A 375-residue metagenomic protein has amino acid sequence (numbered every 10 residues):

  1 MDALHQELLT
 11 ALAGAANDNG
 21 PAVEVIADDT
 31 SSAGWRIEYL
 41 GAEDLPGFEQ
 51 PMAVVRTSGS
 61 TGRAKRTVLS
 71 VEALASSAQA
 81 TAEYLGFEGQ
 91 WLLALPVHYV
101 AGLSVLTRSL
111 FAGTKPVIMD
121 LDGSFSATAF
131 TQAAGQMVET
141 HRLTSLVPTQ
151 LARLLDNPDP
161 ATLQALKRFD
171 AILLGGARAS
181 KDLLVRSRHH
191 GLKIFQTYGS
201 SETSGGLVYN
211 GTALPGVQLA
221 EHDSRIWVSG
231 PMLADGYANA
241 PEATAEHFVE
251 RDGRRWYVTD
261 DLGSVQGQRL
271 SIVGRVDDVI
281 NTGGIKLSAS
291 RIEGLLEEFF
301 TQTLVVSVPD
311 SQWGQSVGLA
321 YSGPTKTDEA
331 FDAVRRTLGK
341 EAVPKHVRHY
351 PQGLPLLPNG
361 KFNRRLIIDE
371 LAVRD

Functional and structural regions predicted by a protein language model:
D2-N19, T81-A82, V100-A112: Hydrophobic alpha-helical segments in the ANL/AMP-binding
H5-Q6, L40-R56, F87-Q90: Conserved pre-ATP/AMP-binding loop-to-beta segment of ANL
V23, L69-S76, Q90-R153, F195: AMP-binding/adenylate-forming
P51-Q79, G86: Conserved AMP-binding A3 loop
D156-N210: Gly/Ser/Thr-rich phosphate-binding loop
A213, H222-V249, R275, I285-L287: Conserved ATP/PPi-binding loop(s) of AMP-dependent carboxylate-activating enzymes
G230, R255, D260-A342, G353: AMP-binding/adenylate-forming catalytic core of the ANL superfamily
G339-F362: AMP-binding/adenylate-forming catalytic domain of the ANL superfamily
